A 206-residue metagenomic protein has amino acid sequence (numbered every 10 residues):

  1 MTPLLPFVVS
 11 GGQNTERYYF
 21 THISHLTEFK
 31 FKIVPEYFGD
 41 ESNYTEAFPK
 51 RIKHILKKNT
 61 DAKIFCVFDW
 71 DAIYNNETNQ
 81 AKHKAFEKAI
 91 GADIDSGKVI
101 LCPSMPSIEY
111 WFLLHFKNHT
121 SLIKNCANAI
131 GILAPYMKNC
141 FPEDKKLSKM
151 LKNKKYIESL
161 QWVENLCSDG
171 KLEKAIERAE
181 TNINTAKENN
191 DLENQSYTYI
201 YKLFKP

Functional and structural regions predicted by a protein language model:
M1-T15: A short, flexible N-terminal coil/short beta segment enriched in small residues
M1-T2, Y18-Y37, K53-K63, W70-P206: C-terminal accessory helical subdomains adjacent to catalytic cores in phosphodiester- and nucleotide-handling enzymes
V8-V9, C66-D69: Conserved beta-strand segments of the P-loop GTPase G domain that flank and frequently precede/overlap
T15, F38-E41: Short active-site-proximal "capping" loops at secondary-structure junctions
E16-Y19, F48: Short N-terminal amphipathic alpha-helix/helix-capping patch enriched in small hydrophobics with frequent Ser/Thr
E41-A47: Eukaryotic endosomal/vacuolar membrane-trafficking regulators centered on PX-domain-mediated PI3P pathways
